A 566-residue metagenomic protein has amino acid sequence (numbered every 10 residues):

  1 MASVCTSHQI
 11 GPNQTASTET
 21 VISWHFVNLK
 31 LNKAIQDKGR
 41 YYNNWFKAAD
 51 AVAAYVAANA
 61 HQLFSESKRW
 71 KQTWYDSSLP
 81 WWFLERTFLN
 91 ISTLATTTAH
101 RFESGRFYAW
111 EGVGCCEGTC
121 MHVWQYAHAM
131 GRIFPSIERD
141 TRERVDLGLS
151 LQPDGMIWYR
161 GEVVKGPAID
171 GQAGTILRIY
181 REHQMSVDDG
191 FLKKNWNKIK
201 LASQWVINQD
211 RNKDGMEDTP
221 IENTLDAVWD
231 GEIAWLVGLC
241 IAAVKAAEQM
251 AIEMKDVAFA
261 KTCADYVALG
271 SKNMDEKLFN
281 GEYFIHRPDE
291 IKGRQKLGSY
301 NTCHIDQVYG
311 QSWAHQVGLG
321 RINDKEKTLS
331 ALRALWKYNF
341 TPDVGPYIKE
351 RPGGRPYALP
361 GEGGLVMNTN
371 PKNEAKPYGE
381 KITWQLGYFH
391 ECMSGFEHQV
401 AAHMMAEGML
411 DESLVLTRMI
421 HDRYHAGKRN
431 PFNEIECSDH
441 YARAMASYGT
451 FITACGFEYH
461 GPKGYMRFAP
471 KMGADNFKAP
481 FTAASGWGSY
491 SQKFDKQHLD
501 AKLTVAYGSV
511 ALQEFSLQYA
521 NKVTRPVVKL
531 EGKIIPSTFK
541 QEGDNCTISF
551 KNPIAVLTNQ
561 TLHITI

Functional and structural regions predicted by a protein language model:
M1-C120, D189-G190, A258, P553-I566: Acidic/polar, glycine-enriched structural segments that form the non-catalytic walls/loops of the carbohydrate-binding
S3-C5, I176, R181-A202: A conserved hydrophobic secondary-structure block that centers on an alpha-helix together with its immediately flanking
V113-D154, W158, Q172, K193 (+10 more regions): Active-site core of glycosidic bond-cleaving carbohydrate-active enzymes
G215-E217: Acidic, glycine-anchored loop motifs typical of Ca2+
Y465-S509: Surface beta-strand/loop "capping" patches
A506-K522: Surface-exposed beta-strand/loop patches in extracellular or lumenal glycoproteins
L517-I534: Solvent-exposed beta-hairpin/edge-strand motifs
K533-P553: Extracellular/luminal ectodomains and secreted, surface-exposed scaffolds of diverse proteins
